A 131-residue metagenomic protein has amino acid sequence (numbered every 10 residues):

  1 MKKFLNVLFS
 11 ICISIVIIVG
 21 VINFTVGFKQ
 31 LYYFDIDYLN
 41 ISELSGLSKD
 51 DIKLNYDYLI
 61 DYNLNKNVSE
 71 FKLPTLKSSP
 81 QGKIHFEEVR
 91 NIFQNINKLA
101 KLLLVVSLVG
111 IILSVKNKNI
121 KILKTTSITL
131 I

Functional and structural regions predicted by a protein language model:
M1-L8, L104-I131: Juxtamembrane interface at the cytosolic side of transmembrane helices
M1-Y32: Hydrophobic secretory-pathway targeting helix
I13, I17, K98-L108: Hydrophobic alpha-helical transmembrane segments of multi-pass integral membrane proteins
S14-V21, K53-L54, I128-I131: Hydrophobic alpha-helical membrane-insertion segments
G27-D35, V115-I122: Transmembrane helix-loop junctions in multipass membrane proteins, especially transporters and channels
D35-D51: Short extracytoplasmic/periplasmic juxtamembrane "stem" segments immediately C-terminal to an N-terminal membrane anchor
G46-K66: Short, non-transmembrane cytosolic segments of multipass membrane proteins
L64-L103: Individual transmembrane alpha-helix segments
